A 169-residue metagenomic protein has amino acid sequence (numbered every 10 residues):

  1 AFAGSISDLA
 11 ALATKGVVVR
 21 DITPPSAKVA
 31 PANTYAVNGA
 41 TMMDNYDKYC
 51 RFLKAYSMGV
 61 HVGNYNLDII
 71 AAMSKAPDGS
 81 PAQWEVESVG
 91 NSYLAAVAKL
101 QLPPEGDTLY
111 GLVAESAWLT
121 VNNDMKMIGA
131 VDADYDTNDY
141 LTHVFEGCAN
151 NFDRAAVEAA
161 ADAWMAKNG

Functional and structural regions predicted by a protein language model:
A1-Q83: Pocket-lining segment of extracytoplasmic ligand-binding domains
S5, P24, A82, P104 (+3 more regions): Serine/threonine-rich low-complexity intrinsically disordered regions
D21-I22, N38, A114, Y140-E146: Helix N-cap / beta->alpha transition motif
T34, A40-T41, L109, D134 (+2 more regions): Residue-level preference for alpha-helix termini and adjacent loops
N45-D132: Secondary-structure end/capping motifs
L119-G169: Conserved C-terminal helix/tail region of periplasmic/extracytoplasmic solute-binding proteins
